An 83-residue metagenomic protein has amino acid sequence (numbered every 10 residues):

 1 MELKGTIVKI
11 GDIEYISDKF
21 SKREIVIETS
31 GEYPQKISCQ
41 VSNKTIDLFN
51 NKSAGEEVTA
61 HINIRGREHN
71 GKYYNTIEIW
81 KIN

Functional and structural regions predicted by a protein language model:
M1-N83: Single-stranded nucleic acid-binding surfaces, predominantly the OB-fold ssDNA-binding core
